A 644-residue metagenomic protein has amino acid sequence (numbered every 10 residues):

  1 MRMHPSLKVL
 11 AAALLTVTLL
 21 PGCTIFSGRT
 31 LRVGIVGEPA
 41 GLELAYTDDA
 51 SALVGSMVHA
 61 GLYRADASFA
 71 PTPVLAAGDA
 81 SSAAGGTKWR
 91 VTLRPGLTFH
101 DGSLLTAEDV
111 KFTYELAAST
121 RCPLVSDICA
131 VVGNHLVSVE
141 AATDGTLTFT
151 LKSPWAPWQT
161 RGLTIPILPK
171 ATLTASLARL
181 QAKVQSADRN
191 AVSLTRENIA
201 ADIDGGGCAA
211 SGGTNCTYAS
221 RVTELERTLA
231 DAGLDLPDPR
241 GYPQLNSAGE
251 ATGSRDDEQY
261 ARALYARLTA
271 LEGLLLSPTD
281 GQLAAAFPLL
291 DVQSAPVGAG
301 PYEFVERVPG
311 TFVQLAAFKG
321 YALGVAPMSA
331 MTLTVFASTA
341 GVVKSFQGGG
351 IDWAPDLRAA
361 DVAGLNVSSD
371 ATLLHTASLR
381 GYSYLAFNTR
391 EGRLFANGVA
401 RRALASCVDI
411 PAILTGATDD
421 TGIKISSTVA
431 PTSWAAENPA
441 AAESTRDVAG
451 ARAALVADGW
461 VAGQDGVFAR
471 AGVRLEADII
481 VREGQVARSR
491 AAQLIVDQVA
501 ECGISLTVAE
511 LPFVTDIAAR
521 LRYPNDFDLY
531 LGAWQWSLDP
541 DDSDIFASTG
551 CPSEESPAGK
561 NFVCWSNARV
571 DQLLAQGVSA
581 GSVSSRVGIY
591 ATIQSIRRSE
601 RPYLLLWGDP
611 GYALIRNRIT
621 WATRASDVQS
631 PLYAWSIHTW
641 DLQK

Functional and structural regions predicted by a protein language model:
P21-G22: C-terminal motif of bacterial Sec signal peptides marking the signal peptidase cleavage site
R29-L42, K88-V91, V110-T113, L147-F149 (+6 more regions): Short, well-ordered beta-strand elements
G34-A84, T92, E115, V297 (+1 more regions): N-terminal lobe/hinge region of extracytoplasmic solute-binding protein
G78-L124, A142, T148-Q159, V342-G348 (+1 more regions): Aromatic- and charge-enriched surface segment that lines or borders ligand/interaction sites
C129-D280: Surface-exposed binding/hinge segments that line and control ligand-binding clefts or catalytic entry sites
A187, A248, P296, V308 (+4 more regions): Detector for C-terminal structural segments
F287-Q293, F318-G364, S505-T507: Ligand-site clamp/hinge motif
W353-A454, D458, A471-V473, A477 (+2 more regions): Local pocket/hinge segments that shape ligand/substrate recognition
